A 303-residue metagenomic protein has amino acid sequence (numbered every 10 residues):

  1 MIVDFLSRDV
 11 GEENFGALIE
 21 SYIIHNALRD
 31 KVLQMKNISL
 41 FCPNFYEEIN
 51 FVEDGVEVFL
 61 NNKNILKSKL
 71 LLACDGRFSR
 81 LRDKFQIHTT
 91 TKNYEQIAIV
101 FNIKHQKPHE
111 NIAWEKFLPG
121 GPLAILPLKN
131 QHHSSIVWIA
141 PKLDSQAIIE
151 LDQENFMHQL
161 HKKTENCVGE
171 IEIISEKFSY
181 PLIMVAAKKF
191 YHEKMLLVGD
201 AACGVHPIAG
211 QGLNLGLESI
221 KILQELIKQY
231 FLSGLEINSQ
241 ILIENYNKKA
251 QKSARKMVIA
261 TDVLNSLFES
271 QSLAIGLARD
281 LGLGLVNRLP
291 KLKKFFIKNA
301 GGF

Functional and structural regions predicted by a protein language model:
M1-K84, K92-I97: Conserved N-terminal helical subregion
D4-G11, I139-P141, T261-L264: Short glycine/proline- and charge-enriched loop/turn segments that cap or connect secondary-structure elements
A17-Y22, E150, L217, S272: Short, solvent-exposed loop/helix junctions and linker helices that flank or host conserved functional motifs
S21-H25, R29, Q96, V100 (+6 more regions): A general structural signal for well-ordered alpha-helical segments in protein cores
V52, P119, L128, Y191-H192: Structural motif
N64, L70-E170, S175-K177: Conserved FAD-binding catalytic core of PHBH/FMO-like flavoproteins
Q146-F231, I237-Q240: FAD/FMN-dependent oxidoreductases across multiple families
E225-F303: C-terminal helical "tail/cap" subdomain of flavin- and related membrane-associated enzymes
